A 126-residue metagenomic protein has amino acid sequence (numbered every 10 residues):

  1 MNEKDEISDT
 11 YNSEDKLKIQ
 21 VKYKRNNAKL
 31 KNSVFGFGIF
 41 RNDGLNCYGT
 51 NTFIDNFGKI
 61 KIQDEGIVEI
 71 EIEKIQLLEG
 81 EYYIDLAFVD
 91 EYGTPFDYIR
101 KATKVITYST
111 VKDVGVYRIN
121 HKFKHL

Functional and structural regions predicted by a protein language model:
M1-L126: Localized sequence-composition bias
